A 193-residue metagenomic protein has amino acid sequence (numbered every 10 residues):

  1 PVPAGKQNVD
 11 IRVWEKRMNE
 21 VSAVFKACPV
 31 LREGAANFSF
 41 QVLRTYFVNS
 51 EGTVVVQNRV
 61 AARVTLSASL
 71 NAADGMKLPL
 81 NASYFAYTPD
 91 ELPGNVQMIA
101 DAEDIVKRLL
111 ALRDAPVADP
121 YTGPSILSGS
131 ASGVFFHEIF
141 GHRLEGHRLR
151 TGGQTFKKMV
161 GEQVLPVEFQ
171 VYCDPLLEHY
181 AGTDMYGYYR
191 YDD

Functional and structural regions predicted by a protein language model:
P1-R190: Active-site bordering "gate/hinge" segments that shape substrate access to catalytic or cofactor-binding pockets
